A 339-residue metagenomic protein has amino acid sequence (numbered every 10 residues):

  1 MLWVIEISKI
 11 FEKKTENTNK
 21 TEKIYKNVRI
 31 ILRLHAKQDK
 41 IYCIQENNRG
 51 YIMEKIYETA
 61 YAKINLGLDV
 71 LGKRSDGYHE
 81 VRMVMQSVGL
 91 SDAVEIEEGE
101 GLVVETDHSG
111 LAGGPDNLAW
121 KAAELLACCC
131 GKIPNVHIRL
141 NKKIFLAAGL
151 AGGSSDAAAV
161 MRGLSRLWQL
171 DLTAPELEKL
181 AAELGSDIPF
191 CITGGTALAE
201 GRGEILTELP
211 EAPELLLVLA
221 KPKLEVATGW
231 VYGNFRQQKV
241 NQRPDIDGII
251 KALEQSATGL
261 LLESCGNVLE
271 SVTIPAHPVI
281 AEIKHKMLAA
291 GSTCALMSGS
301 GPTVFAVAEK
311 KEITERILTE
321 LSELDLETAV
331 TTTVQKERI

Functional and structural regions predicted by a protein language model:
I7-N17, T21-I30, K37, I41 (+1 more regions): Polybasic, lysine-rich low-complexity intrinsically disordered segments
M53-A148, R166, L170-P175, R202 (+2 more regions): ATP-binding N-lobe of GHMP and related small-molecule kinases
E54-T59, G67-D69, K73-M83, L170-C294 (+1 more regions): ATP-dependent small-molecule kinase catalytic core of the GHMP/sugar-kinase superfamily and closely related
E100-A112, V160, A257-C265: Short, basic/glycine-rich phosphate-binding loops at helix/coil junctions that contact nucleotide phosphates
R139-W168, S186, T293-A308: Glycine/serine-rich anion-binding loops at beta->alpha junctions that coordinate negatively charged ligand groups
